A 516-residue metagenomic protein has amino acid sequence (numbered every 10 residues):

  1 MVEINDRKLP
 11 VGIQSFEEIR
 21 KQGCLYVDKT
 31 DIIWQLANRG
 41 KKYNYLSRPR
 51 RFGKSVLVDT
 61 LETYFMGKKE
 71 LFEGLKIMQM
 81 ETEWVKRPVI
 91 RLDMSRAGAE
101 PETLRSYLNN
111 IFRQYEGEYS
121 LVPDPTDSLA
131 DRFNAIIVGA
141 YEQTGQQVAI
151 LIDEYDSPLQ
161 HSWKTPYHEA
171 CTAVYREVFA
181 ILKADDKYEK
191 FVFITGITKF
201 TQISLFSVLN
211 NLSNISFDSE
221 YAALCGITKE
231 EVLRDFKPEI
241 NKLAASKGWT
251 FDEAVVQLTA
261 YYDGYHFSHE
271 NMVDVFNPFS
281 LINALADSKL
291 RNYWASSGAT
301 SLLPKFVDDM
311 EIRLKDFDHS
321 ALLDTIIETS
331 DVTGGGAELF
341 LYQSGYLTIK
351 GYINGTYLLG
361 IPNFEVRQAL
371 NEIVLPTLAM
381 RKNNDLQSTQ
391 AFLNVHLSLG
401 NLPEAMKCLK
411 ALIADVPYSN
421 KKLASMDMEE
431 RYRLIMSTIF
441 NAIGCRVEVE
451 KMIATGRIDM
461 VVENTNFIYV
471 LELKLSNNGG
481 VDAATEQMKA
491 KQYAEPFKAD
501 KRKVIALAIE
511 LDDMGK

Functional and structural regions predicted by a protein language model:
M1-M428, I443-C445: Phosphate-binding site recognition
G117, Y432-A442, Q492: A short, contiguous, amphipathic alpha-helix enriched in charged residues
A140-T144, I439-N466: Active-site metal-binding core of divalent-cation-utilizing nuclease and nuclease-like domains
A149, F467-L471, I505: Structural motif
E169-Y175, L475-A494: Mg2+/Mn2+-dependent nuclease catalytic core
E430, L434-T438, I468, E486: Feature representing long, continuous alpha-helical segments
M436, M460-N477, K491: Conserved catalytic cores of phosphodiester-cleaving nucleases, focusing on short active-site segments
V481-T485, Q492-K516: Nucleic-acid nuclease catalytic cores
